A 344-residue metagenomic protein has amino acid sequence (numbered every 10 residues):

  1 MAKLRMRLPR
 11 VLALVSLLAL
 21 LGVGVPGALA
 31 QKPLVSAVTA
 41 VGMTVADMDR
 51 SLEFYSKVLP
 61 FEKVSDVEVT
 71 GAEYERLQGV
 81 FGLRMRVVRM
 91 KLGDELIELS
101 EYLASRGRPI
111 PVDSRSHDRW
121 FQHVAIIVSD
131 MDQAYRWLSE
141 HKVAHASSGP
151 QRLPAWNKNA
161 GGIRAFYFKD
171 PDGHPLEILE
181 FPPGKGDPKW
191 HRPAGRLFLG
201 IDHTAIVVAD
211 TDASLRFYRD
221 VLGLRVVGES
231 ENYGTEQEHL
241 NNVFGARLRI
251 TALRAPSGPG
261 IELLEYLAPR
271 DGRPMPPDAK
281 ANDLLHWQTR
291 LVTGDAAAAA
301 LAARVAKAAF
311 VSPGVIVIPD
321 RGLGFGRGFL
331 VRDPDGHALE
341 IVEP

Functional and structural regions predicted by a protein language model:
M1-L8: N-terminal secretory signal peptides that target proteins for export/translocation
V11-G24: Bacterial N-terminal signal peptides
L29-P33, D66, I126, D132-L199 (+6 more regions): Vicinal oxygen chelate
A37-D47, R86-L99, A104, I110-L138 (+6 more regions): Vicinal oxygen chelate
T44-E95, Q133, E140, W156-G161 (+1 more regions): Core segments of cupin and vicinal oxygen chelate
D49, E53-V69, L103-S105, S114-W120 (+10 more regions): Extended intrinsically disordered, low-complexity coil regions enriched in Ser, Thr, Gly, Ala and often Pro
G107-R108, H174, G272-R273, H337: Short, charged/polar, Gly/Pro-enriched secondary-structure boundary elements
P109-I110, H145-S148, G272-P274: Low-complexity "stalk/linker" and mucin-like segments enriched in Ser/Thr/Pro/Ala/Gly
